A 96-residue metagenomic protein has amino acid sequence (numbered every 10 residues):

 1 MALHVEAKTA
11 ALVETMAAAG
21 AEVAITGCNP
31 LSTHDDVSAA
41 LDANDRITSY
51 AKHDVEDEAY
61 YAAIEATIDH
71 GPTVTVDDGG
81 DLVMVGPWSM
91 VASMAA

Functional and structural regions predicted by a protein language model:
M1-A96: Metallocofactor- and cofactor-centric catalytic cores in central/energy metabolism, strongly enriched
